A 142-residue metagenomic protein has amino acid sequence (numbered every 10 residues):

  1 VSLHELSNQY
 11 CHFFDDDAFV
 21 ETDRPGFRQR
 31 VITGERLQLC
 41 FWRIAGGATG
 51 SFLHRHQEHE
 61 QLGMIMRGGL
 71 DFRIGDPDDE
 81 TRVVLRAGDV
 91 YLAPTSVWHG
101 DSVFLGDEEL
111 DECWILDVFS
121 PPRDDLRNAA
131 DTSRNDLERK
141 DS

Functional and structural regions predicted by a protein language model:
V1-C40, F52, A129-S142: A short, N-terminal "cap"/entry segment at the start of jelly-roll beta-barrel domains of the cupin/DSBH fold
F27-L37, G47-M64, D78: A short beta-loop-beta micro-motif enriched in histidine and acidic residues
L37, E58, V97-W98, P122: A generic "binding-loop/recognition-motif" signal
F41, E108-R127: A short hydrophobic beta-strand segment most commonly corresponding to one strand of the jelly-roll/cupin
W42, H54-R55, E60-I65, V83 (+1 more regions): His/acidic/aromatic-lined binding-pocket segments of jelly-roll/cupin-type domains and related regulatory beta-sandwich
T49-G50, D71, D89-Y91, T95-G106: Histidine-centered metal-chelating micro-motifs
D76-S96: Short acidic-glycine-tyrosine-enriched beta hairpin
